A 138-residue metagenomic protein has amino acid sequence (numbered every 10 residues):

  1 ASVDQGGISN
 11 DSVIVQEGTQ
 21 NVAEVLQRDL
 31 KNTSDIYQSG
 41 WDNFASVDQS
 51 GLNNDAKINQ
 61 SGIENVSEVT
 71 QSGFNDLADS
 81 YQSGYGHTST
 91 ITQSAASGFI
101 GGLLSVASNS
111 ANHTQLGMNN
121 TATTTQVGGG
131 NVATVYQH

Functional and structural regions predicted by a protein language model:
A1-H138: Low-complexity repeat regions of mature extracellularly deployed or surface/particle-associated proteins
